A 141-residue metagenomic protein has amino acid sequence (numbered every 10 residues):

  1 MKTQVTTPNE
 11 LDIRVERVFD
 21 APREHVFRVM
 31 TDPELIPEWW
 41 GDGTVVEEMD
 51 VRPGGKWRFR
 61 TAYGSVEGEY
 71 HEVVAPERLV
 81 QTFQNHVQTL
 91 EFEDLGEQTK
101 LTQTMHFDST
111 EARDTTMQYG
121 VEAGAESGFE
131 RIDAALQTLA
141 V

Functional and structural regions predicted by a protein language model:
M1-I13: Short acidic N-proximal helix/loop "leader" segments that mark the beginning of a domain or an inter-domain linker
R14-V15, P33-S65: Short beta-edge strand/loop motif at the mouth of beta-sheet-based domains
R17, E47, V66-E72, V87-D94 (+1 more regions): Hydrophobic/aromatic beta-strand elements that line small-molecule binding cavities or substrate pockets in beta-rich
W57-A62, R78-Q84: Short beta-strand segments that buttress and anchor functional surface loops
V80-S127: Beta-strand/loop substructures that line and gate deep hydrophobic ligand-binding cavities in soluble
L136-V141: Short, highly charged C-terminal tails/helix-capping segments
